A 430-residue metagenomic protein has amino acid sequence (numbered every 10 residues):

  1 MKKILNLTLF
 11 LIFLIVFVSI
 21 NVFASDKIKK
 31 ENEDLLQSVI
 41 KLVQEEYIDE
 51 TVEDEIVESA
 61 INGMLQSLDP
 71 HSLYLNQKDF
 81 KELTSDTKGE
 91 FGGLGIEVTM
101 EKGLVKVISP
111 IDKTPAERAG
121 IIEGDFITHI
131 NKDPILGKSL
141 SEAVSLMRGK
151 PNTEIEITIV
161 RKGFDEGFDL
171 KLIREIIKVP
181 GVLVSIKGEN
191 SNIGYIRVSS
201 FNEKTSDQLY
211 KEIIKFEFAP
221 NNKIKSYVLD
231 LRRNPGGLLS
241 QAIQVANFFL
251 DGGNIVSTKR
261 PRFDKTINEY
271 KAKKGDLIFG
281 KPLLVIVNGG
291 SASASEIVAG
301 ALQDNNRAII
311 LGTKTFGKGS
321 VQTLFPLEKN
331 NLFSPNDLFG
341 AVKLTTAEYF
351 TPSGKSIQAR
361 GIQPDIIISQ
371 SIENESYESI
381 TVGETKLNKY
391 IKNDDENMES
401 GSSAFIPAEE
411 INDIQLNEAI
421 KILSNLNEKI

Functional and structural regions predicted by a protein language model:
K2-Y74, V105, A404-I430: Terminal targeting/pro-maturation regions of precursor/exported proteins
K29-K30, G181-I430: C-terminal "post-core" interaction segments
S59, H71-S109: PDZ/PDZ-like peptide-tail recognition elements
K88-G92, M100-L104, I121-I122, G149-T153 (+6 more regions): Short flexible coil/turn linkers enriched for glycine and charged/polar residues that connect secondary-structure
T99-E101, S109-K113, G149, V198-S199 (+2 more regions): A structural micro-motif recognizing beta-strand termini and the immediately following turn/loop segments
G103-K106, T128, E142-V184, T345: PDZ-domain C-terminal substructure recognizer with occasional recognition of PDZ-binding tails
P115, F126-I127, E154, N254 (+1 more regions): Residue-level marker of beta-strand positions
A116-S139, V228-D230: Conserved PDZ fold ligand-binding element
